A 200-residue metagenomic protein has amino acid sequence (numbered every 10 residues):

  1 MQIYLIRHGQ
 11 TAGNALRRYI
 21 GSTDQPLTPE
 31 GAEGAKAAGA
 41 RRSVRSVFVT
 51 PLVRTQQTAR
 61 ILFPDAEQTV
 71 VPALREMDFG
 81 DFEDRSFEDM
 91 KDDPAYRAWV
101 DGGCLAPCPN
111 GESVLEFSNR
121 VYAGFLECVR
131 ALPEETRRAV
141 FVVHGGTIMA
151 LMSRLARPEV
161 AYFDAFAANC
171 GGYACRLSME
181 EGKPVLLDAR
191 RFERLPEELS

Functional and structural regions predicted by a protein language model:
Q2-A66: Active-site-proximal alpha-helix that buttresses catalytic centers in soluble enzyme cores
I3-Y4, R137-G145: Generic beta-sheet signal
T11, T147-I148: Short active-site segment of divalent metal-dependent hydrolases/proteases that encodes the spacing between
R41-S43, C128-R138: Glycine-rich phosphate-binding loop signature in dinucleotide/nucleotide-binding domains
S43-A73, R176-S200: Conserved histidine-centered catalytic loops in small-molecule metabolism enzymes
V49-T50, N119, V142-V143: Short beta-strand scaffold positions
L62-Y122: Phosphate-handling substructures
P158-V185: Domain-level recognition of soluble alpha/beta enzyme cores, biased toward histidine phosphatases/phosphomutases
